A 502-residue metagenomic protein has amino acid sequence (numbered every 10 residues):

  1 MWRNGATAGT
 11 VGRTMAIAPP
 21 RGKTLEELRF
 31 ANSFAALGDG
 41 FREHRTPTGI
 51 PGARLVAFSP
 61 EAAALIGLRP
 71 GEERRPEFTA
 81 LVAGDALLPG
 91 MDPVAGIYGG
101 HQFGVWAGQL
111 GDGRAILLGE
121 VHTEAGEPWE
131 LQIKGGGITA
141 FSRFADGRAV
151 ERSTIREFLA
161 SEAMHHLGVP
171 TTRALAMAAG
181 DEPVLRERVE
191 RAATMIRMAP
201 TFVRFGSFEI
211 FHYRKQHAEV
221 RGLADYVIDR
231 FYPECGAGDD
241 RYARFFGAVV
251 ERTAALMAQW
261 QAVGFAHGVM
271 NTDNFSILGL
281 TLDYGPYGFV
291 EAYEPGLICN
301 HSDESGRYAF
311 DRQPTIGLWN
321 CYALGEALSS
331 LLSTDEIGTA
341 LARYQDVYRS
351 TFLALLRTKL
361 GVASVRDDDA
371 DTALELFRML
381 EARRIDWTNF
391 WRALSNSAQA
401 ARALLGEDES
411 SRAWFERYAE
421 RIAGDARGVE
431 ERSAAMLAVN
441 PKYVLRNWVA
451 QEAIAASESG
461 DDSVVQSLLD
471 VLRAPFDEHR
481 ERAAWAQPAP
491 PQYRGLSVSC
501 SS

Functional and structural regions predicted by a protein language model:
A6-A8: Compositionally biased, low-complexity flexible segments
V11-I97, C299, E304-S502: Regulatory N- and C-terminal appendages and interdomain linkers associated with kinase/kinase-like NTP transferase
S33-G38, W129-T139, A224, I228 (+2 more regions): Active-site-adjacent bridging/hinge elements
T46-P47, D146-R148, A243-R244: Short, contiguous strand/loop micro-motifs
G52-L55, P60-E73, E77-F78, V82-A237 (+9 more regions): Conserved ATP-binding subdomain of kinase catalytic cores across diverse folds
T154, P183-H267, L278-D371, R378: ATP-dependent phospho-/nucleotidyl transfer catalytic cores
M270-F275: Hydrophobic residue at the +6 position relative to the catalytic HRD Asp in the kinase catalytic loop
